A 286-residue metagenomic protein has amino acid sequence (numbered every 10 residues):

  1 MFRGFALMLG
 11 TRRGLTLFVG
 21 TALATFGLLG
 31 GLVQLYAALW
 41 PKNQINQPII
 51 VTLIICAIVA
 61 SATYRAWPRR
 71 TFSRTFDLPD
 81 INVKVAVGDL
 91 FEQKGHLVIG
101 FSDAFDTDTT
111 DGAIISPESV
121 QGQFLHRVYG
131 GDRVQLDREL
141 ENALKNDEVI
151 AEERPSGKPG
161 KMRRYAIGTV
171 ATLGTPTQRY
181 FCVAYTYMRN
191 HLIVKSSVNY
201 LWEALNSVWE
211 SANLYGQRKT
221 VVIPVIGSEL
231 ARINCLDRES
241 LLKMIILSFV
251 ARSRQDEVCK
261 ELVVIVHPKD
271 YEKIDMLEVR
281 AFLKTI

Functional and structural regions predicted by a protein language model:
M1-I286: Macrodomain-like recognition of ADP-ribose-binding/processing modules
